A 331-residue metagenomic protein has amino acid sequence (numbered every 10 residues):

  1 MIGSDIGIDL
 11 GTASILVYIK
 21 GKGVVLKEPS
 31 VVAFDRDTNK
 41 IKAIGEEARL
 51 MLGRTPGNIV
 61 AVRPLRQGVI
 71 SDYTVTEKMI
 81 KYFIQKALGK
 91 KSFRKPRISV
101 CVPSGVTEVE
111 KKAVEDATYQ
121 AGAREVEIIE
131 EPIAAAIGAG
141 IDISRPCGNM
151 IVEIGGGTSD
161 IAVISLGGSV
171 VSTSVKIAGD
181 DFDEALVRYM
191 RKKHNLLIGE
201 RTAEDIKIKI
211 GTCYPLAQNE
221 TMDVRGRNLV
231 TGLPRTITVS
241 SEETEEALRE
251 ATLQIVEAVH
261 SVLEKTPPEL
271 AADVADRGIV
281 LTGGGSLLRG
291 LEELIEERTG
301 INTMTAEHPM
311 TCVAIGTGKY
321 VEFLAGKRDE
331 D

Functional and structural regions predicted by a protein language model:
M1-I154, A162-V280, S286-D331: Nucleotide/phosphate-binding catalytic cleft detector across ATP-hydrolyzing and phosphate-transferring enzymes
